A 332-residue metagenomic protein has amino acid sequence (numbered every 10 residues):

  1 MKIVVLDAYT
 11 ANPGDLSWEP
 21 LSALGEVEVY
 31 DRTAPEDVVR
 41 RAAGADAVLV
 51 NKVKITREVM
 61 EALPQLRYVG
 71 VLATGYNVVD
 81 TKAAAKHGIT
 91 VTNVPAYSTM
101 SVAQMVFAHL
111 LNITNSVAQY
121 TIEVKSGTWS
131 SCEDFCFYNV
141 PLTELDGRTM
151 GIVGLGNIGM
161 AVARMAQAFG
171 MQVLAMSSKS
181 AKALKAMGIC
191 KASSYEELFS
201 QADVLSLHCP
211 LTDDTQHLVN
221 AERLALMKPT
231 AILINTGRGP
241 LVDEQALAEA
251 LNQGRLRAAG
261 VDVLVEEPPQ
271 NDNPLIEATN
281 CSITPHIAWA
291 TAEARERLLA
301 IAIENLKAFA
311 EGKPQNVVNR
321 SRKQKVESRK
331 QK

Functional and structural regions predicted by a protein language model:
M1-A45, L174, Q324-E327, K332: N-terminal glycine-/charge-rich "phosphate-binding" loop or analogous flexible N-terminal tail
D31, L72-A73, I89-M100, S177 (+1 more regions): Short beta->alpha connector loops at strand-helix junctions that form conserved, small/polar/Pro-enriched
A45, L63-L66, Q201-A202: An anion/phosphate-binding loop that grips the pyrophosphate of nucleotide cofactors and donors
I55-E61, K179-P274: Rossmann-like adenosine-cofactor binding region
H87, P95-T149, V318-R320: Phosphate-binding beta-alpha-beta segment of Rossmann-like dinucleotide-binding domains, i.e., the NAD(P)
V91, T230-K325, R329-K332: Rossmann-like dinucleotide-binding domain for NAD(H)/NADP(H)
L155-G156: Glycine-rich Rossmann-fold phosphate-binding loop(s) that bind the pyrophosphate of adenine dinucleotide cofactors
G159-M160: N-terminal Rossmann-fold NAD(P) dinucleotide-binding loop
